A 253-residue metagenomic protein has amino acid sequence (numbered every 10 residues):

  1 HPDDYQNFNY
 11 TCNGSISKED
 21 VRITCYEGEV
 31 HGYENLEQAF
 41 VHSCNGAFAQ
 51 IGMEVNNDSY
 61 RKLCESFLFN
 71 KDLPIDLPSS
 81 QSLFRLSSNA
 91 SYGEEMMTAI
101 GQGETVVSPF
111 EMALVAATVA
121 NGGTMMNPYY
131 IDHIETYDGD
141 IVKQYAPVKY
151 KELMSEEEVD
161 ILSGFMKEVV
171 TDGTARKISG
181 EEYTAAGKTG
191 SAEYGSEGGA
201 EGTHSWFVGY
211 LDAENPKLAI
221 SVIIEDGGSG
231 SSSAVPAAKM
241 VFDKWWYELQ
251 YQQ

Functional and structural regions predicted by a protein language model:
H1-V222, Y251: Beta-lactam-recognizing serine transpeptidase/beta-lactamase-like catalytic domain environment
S108-L114, S233-M240: Short amphipathic alpha-helical face segments that pack within enzyme cores and frequently flank/anchor catalytic
D140-K143, P236-Q253: Short, gly/Ser/Thr-rich active-site loops of penicillin-recognizing serine hydrolases
M154, A200, D226-A237: Short alpha-helix boundary/capping segments
